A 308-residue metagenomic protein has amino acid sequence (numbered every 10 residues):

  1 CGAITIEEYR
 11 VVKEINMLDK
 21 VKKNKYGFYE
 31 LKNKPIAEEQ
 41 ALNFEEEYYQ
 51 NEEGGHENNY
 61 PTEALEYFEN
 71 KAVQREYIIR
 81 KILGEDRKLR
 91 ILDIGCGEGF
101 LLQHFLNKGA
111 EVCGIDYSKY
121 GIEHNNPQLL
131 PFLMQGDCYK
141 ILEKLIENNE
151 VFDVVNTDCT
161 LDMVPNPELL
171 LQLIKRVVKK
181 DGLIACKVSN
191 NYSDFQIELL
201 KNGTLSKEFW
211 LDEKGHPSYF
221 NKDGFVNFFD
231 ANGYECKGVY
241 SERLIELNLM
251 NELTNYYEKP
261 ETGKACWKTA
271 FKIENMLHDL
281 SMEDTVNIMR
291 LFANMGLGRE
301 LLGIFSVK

Functional and structural regions predicted by a protein language model:
C1-E150, V154-D158, P167-L171, S241 (+3 more regions): Conserved N-terminal segment of class I S-adenosyl-L-methionine
I4, D223-S241: A SAM-dependent methyltransferase catalytic signature shared across enzymes that methylate proteins
E45-Y48, D194-T204, L253-Y256: Short, flexible, mixed-charge acidic loops at enzyme active sites
E168-L183: A short glycine-rich, Lys/Arg-flanked "PGG" loop and its adjoining helix->strand segment in the class I
C186-S218, D223-F228: Short, glycine-/aromatic-enriched active-site segment of Class I SAM-dependent methyltransferases
K237-T269: Conserved catalytic loop of SAM-dependent methyltransferase domains
